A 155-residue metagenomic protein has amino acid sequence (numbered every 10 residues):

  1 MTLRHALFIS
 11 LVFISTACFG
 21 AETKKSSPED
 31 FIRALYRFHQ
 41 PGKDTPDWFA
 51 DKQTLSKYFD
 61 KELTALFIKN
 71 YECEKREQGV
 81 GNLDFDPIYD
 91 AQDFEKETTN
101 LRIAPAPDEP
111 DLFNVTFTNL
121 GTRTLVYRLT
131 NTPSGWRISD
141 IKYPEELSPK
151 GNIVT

Functional and structural regions predicted by a protein language model:
M1-L7: Bacterial N-terminal signal peptides that target proteins for export
S15-T16: N-terminal signal peptide c-region/cleavage motif recognized by signal peptidases
T23, F59-G121: Surface-exposed, charged secondary-structure patches
S26-D44: Short, aromatic-enriched amphipathic alpha-helices that serve as compact interaction elements
S27-F31, D51, I153: Stable alpha-helical elements in mature extracytoplasmic
K43-K52: Surface-exposed patches in mature extracellular/periplasmic domains of secreted proteins
K69, C73, A106-L112, T116-V126 (+2 more regions): Low-complexity, intrinsically disordered terminal/linker segments enriched in charged and Gly/Pro repeats
